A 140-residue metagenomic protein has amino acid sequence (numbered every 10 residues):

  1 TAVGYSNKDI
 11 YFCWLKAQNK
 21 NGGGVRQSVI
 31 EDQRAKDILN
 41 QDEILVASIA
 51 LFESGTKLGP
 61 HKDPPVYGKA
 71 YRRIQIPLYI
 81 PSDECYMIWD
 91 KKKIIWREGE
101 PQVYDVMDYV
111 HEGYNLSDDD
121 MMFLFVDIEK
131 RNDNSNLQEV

Functional and structural regions predicted by a protein language model:
T1-Y71, Y79-K91, L116-F125, N132-V140: Fe(II)/2-oxoglutarate oxygenase catalytic core
I76: Basic nucleic-acid-binding interfaces
S82, G99, V110, K130-N132: Feature marks short, surface-exposed loop/turn motifs that line or immediately flank catalytic pockets and channel
E84, Q102, M107-G113: Histidine-centered metal-chelating micro-motifs
D90-V103: Short acidic-glycine-tyrosine-enriched beta hairpin
V106, V126-I128: Active-site proximal loops enriched in glycine and acidic residues that flank catalytic Cys/His/Asp and coordinate
